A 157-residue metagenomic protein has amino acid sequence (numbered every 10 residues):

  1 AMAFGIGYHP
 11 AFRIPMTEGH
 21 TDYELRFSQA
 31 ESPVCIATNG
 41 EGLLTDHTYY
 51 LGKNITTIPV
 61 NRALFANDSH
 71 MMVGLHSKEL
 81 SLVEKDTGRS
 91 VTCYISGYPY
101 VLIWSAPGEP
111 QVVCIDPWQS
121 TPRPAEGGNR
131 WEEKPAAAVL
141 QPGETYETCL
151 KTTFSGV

Functional and structural regions predicted by a protein language model:
I6, Y23, K78-L80, V113 (+1 more regions): Hydrophobic residues positioned within well-ordered beta-strands of beta-sheet architectures
A11-I14, E18-I95: Active-site/ligand-binding surface loops and adjacent short beta/alpha elements that line catalytic pockets across
A11-P15, S120, S155-V157: Short coil/turn motifs at secondary-structure junctions
E84-P122: Glycine-rich active-site loops that engage anionic ligands at enzyme catalytic sites
A125-E132: Short, structured beta-strand/loop micro-motifs enriched in basic residues and often containing a Trp
A138-G156: Short Pro-Gly-centered flexible turn/kink motifs
